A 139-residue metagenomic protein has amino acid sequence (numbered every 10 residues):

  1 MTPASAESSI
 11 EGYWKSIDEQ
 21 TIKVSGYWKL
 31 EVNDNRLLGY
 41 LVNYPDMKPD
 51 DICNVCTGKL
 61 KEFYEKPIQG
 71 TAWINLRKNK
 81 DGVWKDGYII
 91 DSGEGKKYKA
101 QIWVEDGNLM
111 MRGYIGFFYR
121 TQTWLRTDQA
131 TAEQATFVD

Functional and structural regions predicted by a protein language model:
P3-Y13: N-terminal helix-cap/turn-to-beta initiation motif at the start of protein domains
G12, K85-D86, A100, Q122: Hydrophobic residues positioned within well-ordered beta-strands of beta-sheet architectures
S16-D91, K96-Y98, F137: Central antiparallel beta-sheet cores of small beta-barrel/beta-sandwich binding domains
E19-Q20, S92, W103, Y114-G116: Short polar/acidic secondary-structure junctions
L60-Y64, L109-G116: Short aromatic-glycine motifs in intrinsically disordered, low-complexity regions
D106, Y114-D139: Edge beta-strand at a domain terminus
